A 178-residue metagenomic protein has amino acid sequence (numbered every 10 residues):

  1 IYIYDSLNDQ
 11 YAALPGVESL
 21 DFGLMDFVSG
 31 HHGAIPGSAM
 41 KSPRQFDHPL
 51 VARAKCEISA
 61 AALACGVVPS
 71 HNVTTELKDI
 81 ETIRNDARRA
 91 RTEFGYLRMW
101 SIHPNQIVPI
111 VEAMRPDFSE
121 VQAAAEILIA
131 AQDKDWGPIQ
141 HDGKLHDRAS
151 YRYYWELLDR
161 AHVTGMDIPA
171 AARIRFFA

Functional and structural regions predicted by a protein language model:
I1-A178: Expand to "…catalyze enediolate/carbanion chemistry for C-C bond making/breaking, isomerization, decarboxylation
